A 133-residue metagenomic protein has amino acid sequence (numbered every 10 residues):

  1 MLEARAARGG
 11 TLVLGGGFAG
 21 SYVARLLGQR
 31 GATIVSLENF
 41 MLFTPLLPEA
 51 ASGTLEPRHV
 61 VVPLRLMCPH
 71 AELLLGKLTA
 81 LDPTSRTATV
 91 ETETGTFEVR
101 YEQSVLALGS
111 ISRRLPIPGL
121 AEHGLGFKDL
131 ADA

Functional and structural regions predicted by a protein language model:
M1-R8, E72-A133: FAD-binding core/adjacent interface of flavoenzyme oxidoreductases
L2-L74: Beta1-alpha1 glycine-rich phosphate/pyrophosphate-binding loop at the start of Rossmann-like nucleotide-binding domains
